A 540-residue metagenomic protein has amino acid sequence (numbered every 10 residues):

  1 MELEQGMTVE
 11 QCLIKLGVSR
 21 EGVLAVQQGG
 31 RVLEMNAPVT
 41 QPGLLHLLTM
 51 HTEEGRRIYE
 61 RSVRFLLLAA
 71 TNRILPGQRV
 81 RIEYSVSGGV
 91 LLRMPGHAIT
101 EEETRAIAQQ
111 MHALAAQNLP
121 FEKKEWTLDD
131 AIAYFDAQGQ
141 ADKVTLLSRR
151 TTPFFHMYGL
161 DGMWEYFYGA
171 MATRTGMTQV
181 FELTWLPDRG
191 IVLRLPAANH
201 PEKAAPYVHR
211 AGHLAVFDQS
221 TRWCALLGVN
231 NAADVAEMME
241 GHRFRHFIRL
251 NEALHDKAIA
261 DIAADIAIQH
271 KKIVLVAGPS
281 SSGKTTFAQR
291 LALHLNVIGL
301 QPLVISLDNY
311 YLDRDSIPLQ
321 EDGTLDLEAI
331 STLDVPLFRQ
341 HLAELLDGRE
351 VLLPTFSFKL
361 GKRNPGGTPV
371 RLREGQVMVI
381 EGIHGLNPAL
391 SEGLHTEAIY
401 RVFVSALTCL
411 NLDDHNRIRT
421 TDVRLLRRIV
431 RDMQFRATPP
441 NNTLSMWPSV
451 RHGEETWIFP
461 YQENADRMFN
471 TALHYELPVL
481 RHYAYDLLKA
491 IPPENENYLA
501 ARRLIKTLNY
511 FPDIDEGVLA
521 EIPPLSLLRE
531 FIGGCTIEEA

Functional and structural regions predicted by a protein language model:
G22, A37-T40, L44-R57, R79-K257 (+1 more regions): Auxiliary tRNA-acceptor-end handling modules of aminoacyl-tRNA synthetases
V274-V276: Hydrophobic anchor at the beta1->P-loop junction of P-loop NTPases
K284: Conserved lysine of the Walker
F287, L291: Hydrophobic positions on the alpha1 helix immediately C-terminal to the Walker A/P-loop
L293-L303: Post-Walker A helix-loop "phosphate-sensing" segment adjacent to the P-loop in P-loop NTPases
L303-I305, L312-G361: Conserved nucleotide-sensing/catalytic segment adjacent to the nucleotide-binding pocket in NTP-handling enzymes
F338-E397, L444-Y461: Glycine-rich phosphate-binding loop used to anchor ATP phosphates in small-molecule kinases, encompassing both
E392-A540: Conserved NTP phosphate-binding and transfer environment spanning the P-loop NTPase/kinase superfamily
